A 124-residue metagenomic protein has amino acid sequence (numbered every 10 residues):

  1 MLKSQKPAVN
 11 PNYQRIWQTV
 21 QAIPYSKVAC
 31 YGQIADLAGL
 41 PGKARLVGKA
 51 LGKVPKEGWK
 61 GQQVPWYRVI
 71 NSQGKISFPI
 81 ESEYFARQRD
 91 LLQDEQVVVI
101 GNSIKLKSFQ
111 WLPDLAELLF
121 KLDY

Functional and structural regions predicted by a protein language model:
L2-Y124: Nucleic acid-binding interface residues in structured DNA/RNA-binding domains, emphasizing the DNA-engaging scaffolds
